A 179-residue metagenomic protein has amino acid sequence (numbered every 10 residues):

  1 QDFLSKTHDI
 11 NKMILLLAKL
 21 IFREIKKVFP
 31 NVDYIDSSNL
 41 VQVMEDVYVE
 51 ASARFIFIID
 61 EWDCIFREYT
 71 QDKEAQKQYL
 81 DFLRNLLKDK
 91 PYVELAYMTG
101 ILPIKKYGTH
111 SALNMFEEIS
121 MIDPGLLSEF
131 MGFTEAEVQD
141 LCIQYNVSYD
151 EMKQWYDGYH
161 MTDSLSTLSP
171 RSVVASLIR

Functional and structural regions predicted by a protein language model:
Q1-R179: Phosphate-binding site recognition
